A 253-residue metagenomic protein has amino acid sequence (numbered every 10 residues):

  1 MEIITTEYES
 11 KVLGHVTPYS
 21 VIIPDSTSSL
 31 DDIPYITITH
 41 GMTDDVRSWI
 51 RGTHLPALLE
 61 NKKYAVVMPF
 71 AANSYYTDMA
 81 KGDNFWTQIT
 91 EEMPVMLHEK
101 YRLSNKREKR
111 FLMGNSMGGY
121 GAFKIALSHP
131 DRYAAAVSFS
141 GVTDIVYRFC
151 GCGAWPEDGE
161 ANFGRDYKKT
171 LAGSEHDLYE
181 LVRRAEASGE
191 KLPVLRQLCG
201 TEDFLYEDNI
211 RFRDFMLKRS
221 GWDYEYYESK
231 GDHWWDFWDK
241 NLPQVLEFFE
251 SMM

Functional and structural regions predicted by a protein language model:
M1-M253: Non-catalytic cap/lid and distal C-terminal segments of serine-dependent acyl enzymes
